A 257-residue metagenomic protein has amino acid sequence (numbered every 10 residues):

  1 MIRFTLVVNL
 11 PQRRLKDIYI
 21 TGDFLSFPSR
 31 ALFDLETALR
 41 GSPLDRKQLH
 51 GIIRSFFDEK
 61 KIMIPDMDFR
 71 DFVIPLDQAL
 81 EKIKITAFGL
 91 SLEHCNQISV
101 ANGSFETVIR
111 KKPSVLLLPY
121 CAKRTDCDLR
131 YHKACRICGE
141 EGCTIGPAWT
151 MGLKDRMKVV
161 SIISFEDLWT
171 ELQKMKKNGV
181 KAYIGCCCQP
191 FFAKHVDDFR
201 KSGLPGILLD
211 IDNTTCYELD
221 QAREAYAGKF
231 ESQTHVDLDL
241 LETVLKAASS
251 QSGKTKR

Functional and structural regions predicted by a protein language model:
R3, L15, T37, G41-P43 (+10 more regions): Metallocofactor- and cofactor-centric catalytic cores in central/energy metabolism, strongly enriched
R3-I85: Active-site- and interface-proximal helix/loop "cap" or "latch" segments in soluble metabolic and energy-transducing
P28, T125-C127, K194, Y217: Short helix/loop capping segments that flank catalytic or ligand/cofactor-binding pockets
A31, T144, D237-L240: Catalytic-loop motifs flanking and including active-site residues across diverse enzymes
F69-T150, Q251-R257: N-terminal, charge-rich interaction modules
A122-D126, D167-L168, P190-F191: Short acidic, S/G/P-rich loop/turn micro-motifs used as interaction or catalytic elements
P190-F191, H195-R257: C-terminal functional extensions of proteins
